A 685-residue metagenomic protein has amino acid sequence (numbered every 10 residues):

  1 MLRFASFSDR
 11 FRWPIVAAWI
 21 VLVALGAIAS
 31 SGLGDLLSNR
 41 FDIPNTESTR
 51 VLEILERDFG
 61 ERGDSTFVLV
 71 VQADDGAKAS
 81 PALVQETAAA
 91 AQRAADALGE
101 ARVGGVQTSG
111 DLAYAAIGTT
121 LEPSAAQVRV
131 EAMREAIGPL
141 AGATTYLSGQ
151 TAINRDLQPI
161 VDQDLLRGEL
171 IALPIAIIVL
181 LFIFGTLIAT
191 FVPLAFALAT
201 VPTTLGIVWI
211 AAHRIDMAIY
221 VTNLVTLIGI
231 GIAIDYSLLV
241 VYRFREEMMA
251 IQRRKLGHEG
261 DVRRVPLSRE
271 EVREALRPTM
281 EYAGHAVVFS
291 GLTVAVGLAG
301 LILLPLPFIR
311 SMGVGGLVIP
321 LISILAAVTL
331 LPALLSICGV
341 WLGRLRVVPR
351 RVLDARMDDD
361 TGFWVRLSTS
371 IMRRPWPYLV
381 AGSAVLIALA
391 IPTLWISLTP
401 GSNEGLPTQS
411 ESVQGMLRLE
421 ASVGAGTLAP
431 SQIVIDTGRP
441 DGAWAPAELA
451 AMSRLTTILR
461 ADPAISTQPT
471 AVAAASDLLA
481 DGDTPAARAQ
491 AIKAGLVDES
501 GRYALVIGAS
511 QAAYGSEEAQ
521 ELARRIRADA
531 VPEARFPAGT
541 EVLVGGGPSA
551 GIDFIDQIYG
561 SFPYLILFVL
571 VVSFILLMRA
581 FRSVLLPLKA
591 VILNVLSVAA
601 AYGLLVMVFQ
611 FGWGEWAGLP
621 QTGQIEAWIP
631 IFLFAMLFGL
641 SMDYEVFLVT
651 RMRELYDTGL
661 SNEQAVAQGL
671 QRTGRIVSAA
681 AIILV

Functional and structural regions predicted by a protein language model:
M1-D35, R40, E100, L121-L398 (+2 more regions): Membrane-embedded transmembrane helical bundles of large multi-pass transporters/channels
W19, T66-F67, G382, S431 (+2 more regions): Short loop/turn and capping residues at structural boundaries
I20-L22, L69-V71, I387, M452 (+1 more regions): N-terminal short leaders/motifs
G32-L33, T66-V71: Short, conserved active-site loops that position catalytic residues or coordinate cofactors/metal ions across diverse
N45-T66, D74-N154, W395-G614, V646: Structured non-transmembrane domains adjacent to transmembrane bundles in polytopic membrane proteins
